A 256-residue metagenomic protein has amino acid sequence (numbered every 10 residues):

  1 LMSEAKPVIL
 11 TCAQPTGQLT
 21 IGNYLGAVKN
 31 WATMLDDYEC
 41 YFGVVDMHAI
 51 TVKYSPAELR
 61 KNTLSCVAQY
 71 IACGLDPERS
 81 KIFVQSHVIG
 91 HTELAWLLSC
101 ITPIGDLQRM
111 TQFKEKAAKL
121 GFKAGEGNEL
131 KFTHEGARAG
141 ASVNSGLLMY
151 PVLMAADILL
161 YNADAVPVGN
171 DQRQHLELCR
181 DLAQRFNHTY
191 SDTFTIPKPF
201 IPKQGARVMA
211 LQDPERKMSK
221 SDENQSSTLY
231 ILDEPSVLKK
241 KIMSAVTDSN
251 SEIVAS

Functional and structural regions predicted by a protein language model:
L1-K6, E252-A255: Basic, alpha-helical terminal appendages of large translation-related enzymes
S3-A155: N-terminal Rossmann-like or analogous alpha/beta NTP/dinucleotide-binding catalytic cores that position adenine
K114-S256: Active-site cores that bind ATP or allylic diphosphates and position pyrophosphate for catalysis
